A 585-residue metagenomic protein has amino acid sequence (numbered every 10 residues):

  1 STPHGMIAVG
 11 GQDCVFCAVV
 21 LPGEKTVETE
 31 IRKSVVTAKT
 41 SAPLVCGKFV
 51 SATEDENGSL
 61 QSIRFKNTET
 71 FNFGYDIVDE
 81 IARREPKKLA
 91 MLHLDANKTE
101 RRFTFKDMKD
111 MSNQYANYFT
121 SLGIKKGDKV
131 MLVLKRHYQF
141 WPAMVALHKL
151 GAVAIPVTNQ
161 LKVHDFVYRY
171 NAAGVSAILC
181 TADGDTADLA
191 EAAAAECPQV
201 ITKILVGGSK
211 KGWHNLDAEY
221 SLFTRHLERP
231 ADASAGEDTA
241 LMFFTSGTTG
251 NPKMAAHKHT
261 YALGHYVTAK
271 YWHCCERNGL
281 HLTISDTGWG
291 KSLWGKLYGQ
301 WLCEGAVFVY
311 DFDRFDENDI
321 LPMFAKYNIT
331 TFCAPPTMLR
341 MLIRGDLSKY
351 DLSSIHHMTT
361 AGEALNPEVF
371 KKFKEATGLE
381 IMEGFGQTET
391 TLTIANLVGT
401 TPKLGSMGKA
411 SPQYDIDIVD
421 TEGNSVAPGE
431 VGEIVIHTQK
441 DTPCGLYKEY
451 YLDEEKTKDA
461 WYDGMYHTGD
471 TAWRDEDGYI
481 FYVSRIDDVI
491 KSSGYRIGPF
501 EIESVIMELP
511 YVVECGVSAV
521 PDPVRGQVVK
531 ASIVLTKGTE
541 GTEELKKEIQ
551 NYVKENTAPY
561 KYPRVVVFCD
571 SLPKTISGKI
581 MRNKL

Functional and structural regions predicted by a protein language model:
V35-V45, S121, V145, K149-A218 (+3 more regions): Structural core segment of the AMP-binding/adenylate-forming
P86-L89, L205-K211, S221-F244, N251 (+1 more regions): Conserved pre-ATP/AMP-binding loop-to-beta segment of ANL
K98-R101, N117-L161, S285-D286, R496: Conserved AMP-binding/adenylate-forming
R101-K106, D232, A240-G264: Conserved AMP-binding A3 loop
L161, I178-D183, F332, E422 (+6 more regions): AMP-binding/adenylate-forming catalytic core of the ANL superfamily
L263-L280, T287-T330, G345: Conserved AMP-binding/adenylation subdomain of ANL enzymes
L302, I329-A334, I343-K403, D415: Gly/Ser/Thr-rich phosphate-binding loop
Q413, N424-D459, I497: Conserved ATP/PPi-binding loop(s) of AMP-dependent carboxylate-activating enzymes
